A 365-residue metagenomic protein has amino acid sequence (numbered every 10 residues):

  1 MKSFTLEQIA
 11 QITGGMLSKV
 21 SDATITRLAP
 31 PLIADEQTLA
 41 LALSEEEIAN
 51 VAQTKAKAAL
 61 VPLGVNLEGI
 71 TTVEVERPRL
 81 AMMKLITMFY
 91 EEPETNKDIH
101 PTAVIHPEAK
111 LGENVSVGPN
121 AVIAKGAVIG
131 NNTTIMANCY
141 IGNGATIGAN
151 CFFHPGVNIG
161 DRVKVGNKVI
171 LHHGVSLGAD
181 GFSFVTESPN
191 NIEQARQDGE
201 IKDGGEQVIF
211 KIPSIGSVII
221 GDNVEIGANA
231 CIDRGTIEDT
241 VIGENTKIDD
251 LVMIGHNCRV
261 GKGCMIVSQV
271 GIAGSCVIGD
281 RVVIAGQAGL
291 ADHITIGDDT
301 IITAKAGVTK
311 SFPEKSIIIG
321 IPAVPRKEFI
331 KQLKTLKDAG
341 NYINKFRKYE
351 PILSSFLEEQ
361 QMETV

Functional and structural regions predicted by a protein language model:
M1-T102, V163, K168, G174-V175 (+3 more regions): Terminal amphipathic alpha-helical/low-complexity segments used for targeting or macromolecular assembly
L41, D98-N190, Q194-P325: Structural signal for interior beta-strand "rungs" in well-ordered beta-sheet cores of soluble enzyme domains
